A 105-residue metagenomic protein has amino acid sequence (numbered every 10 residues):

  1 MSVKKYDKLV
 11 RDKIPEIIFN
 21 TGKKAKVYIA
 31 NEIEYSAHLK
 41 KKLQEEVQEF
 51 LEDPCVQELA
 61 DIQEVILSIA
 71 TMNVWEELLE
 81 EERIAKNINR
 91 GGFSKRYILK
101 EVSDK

Functional and structural regions predicted by a protein language model:
M1-K105: Flexible "arm" and connector segments at domain edges
